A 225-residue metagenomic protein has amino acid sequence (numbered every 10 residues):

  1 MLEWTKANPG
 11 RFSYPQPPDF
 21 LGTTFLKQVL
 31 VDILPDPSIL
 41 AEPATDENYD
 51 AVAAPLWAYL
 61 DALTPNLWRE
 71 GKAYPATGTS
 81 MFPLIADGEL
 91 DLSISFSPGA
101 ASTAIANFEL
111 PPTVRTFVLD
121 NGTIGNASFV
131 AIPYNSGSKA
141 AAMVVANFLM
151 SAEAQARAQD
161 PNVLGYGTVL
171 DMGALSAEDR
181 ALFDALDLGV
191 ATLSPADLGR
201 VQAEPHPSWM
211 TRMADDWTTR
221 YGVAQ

Functional and structural regions predicted by a protein language model:
M1-S80: Extracytoplasmic ligand-binding site segments that recognize negatively charged/polar headgroups
E3-G10, L30-P35, D61, P65-W68 (+6 more regions): Sec-exported extracytoplasmic/periplasmic mature domains
Y14-Q16, A131-Y134, R200-P205: Active-site rim elements
Q16, S97-P98, N162: Short secondary-structure boundary segments
F20, T24, Q28, A51 (+13 more regions): Extracytoplasmic/secreted proteins, especially bacterial periplasmic and envelope-associated proteins
Q28, W68-N135: Extracytoplasmic/periplasmic substrate-binding proteins
P83, V190-Q225: Conserved C-terminal helix/tail region of periplasmic/extracytoplasmic solute-binding proteins
T123-I124, S128-D197: Mature extracytoplasmic/periplasmic domains
